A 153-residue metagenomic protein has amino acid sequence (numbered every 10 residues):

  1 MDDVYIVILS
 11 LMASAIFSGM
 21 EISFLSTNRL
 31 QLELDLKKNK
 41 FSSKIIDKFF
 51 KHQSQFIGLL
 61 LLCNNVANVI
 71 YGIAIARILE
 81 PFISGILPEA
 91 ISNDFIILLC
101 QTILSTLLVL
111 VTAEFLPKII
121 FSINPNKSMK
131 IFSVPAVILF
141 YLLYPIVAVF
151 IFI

Functional and structural regions predicted by a protein language model:
M1-I153: Membrane-embedded alpha-helical segments of inner-membrane proteins
